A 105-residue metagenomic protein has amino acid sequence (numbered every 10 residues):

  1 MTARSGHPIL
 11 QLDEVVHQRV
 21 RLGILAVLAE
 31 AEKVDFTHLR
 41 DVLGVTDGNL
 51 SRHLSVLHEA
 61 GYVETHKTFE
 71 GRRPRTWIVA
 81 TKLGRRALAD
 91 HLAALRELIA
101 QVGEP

Functional and structural regions predicted by a protein language model:
M1-I9, A26, K82-P105: Amphipathic alpha-helical dimerization/coiled-coil segments that flank or bridge DNA-binding/regulatory modules
P8-N49, T68-V79: N-terminal helix-turn-helix DNA-binding core of bacterial DNA-binding proteins
L54-S55: Short, hydrophobic-biased segments on the C-terminal half of alpha helices that form "recognition helices"
G61: Glycine-centered, phosphate/nucleic-acid-interacting loop/turn motifs that mediate DNA/RNA or nucleotide
T65: Short beta-strand "wing" residues that participate in macromolecule-binding interfaces
